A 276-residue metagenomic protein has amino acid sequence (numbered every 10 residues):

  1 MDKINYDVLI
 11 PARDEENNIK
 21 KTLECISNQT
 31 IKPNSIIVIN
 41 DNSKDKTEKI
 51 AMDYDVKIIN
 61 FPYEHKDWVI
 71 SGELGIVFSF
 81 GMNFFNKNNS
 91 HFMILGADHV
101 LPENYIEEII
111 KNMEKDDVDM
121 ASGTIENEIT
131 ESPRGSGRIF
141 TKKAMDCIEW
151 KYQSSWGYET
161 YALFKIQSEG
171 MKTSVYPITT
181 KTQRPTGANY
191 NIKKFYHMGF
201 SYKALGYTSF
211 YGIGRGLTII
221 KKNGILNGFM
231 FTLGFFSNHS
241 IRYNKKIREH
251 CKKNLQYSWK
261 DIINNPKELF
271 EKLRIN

Functional and structural regions predicted by a protein language model:
I4-D7, S35, Y161: Cell-envelope/extracellular polymer assembly enzymes that use nucleotide-activated donors
E15-N28: Short, well-formed alpha-helical segments that are part of the catalytic scaffolds of diverse glycosyltransferases
K20-K21, D45-D53, N104: Acidic helix N-cap motif at the loop->helix transition within catalytic regions of sugar-transfer enzymes
N40-K49, H99: A conserved acidic beta->alpha catalytic loop
G75-H91: Active-site nucleotide-sugar/metal-binding loop of Leloir-type enzymes
N89-V100: Short beta-strand-to-loop acidic/aromatic patch adjacent to the donor-nucleotide binding site
V100-E131: Conserved donor NDP-sugar-binding/catalytic core segment of glycosyltransferases
K194-N276: Non-catalytic, C-terminal membrane-associated alpha-helical segments of glycosyltransferases
